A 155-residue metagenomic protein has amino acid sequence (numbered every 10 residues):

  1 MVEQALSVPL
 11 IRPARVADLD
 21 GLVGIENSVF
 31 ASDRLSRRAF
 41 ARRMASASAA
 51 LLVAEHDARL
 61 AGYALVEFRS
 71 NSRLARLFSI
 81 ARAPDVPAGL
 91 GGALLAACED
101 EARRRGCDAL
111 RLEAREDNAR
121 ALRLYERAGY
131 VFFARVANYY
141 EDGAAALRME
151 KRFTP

Functional and structural regions predicted by a protein language model:
M1-V2, A49, A109, R115 (+1 more regions): Conserved catalytic core of the tyrosine transesterase superfamily
E3-P9, P13-V86, G92-A97, E101-R105 (+1 more regions): Acetyl-CoA-dependent GNAT
G21, R123-L124: Well-formed, non-transmembrane alpha-helical positions, independent of function
R43-S46, R69, D117, Y139-G143: A short beta-turn/loop motif at secondary-structure boundaries
N71, E113, E126, V131-R148: Conserved catalytic-core motifs of GNAT/GCN5-like acyltransferases
G91, L95, N118-A121, N138-G143: Short glycine/proline-centered loop/turn elements that form peptide/ligand docking sites
A102-E113, V136: Conserved GNAT acetyl-CoA-binding A-motif
A137, T154-P155: Acyl-donor (CoA/ACP) binding surface of acyl/acetyltransferases
